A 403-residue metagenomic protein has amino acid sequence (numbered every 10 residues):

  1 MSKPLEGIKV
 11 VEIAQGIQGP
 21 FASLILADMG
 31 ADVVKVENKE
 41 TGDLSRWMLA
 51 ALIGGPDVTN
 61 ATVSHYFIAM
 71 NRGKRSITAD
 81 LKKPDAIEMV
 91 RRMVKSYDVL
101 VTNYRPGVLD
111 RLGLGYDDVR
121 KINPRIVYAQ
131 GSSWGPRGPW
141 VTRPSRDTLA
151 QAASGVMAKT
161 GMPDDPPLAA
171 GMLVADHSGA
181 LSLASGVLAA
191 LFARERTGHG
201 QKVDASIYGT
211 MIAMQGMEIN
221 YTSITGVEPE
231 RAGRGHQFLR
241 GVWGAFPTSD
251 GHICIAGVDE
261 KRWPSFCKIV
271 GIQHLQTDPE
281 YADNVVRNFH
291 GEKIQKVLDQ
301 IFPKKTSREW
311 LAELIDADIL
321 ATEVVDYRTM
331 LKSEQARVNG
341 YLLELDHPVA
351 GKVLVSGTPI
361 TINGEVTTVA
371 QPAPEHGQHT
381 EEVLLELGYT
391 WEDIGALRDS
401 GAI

Functional and structural regions predicted by a protein language model:
M1-K9, P247-T248, T329-I403: Terminal low-complexity tails and localization/encapsulation signals of metabolic enzymes
M1-R196, E375, E381-I403: N-terminal helix-loop segment corresponding to the beta1-alpha1 unit of nucleotide/adenylate-binding folds
E40, W134-G135, I207-I212, D250-H252 (+2 more regions): Glycine-rich beta-alpha junction loops
R46-G54, T222-G233, S333-H347: Short, surface-exposed loop/helix-turn segments at secondary-structure junctions that function as lids/hinges flanking
V58-T59, F67, G233-F238, W243-G244 (+3 more regions): Short Gly/Pro-enriched turn/cap motifs at secondary-structure boundaries
P136, D164-M172, E195-M211, E230-F238 (+2 more regions): Conserved Rossmann-fold dehydrogenase catalytic segment
A180-G200, A213-T225, C267-H274: Oxidoreductase and adenylate-handling cofactor-binding alpha/beta cores
G241-A317, A321: Aromatic-enriched alpha-helical interface/lid elements that frame and gate functional surfaces
